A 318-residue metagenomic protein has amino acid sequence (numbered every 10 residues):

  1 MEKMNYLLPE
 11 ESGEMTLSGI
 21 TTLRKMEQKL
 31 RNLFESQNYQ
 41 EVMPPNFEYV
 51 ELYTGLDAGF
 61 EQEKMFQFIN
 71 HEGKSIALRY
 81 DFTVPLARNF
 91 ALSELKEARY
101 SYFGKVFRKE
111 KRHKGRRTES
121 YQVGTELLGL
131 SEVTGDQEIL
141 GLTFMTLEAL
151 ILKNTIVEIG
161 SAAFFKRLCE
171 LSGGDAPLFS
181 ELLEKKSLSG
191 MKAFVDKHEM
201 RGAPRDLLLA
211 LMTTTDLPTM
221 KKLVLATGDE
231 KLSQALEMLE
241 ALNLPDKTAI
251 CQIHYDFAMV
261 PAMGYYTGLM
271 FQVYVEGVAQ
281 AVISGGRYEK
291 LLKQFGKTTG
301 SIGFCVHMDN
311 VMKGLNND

Functional and structural regions predicted by a protein language model:
M1-R79, V84, Q137: TRNA-binding/sensing appendages of the translation machinery
G19-Q37, E48-Y49, D81-E94, S101-L152 (+1 more regions): Positively charged, Gly/Ser-enriched RNA/tRNA-binding surfaces
V42, E158, H254-D256: General small-molecule cofactor/ligand-binding pocket signal
P44-Q62, G160-E170, M259-T267: Beta-rich nucleic-acid/ligand-interaction surfaces
K64-N70, G174-V195: Acidic, His- and aromatic-enriched active-site or binding-groove loops in soluble protein domains that engage sugars
Q67-L78, E181-E184, A281-G286: Short, basic, helix/turn surface patches
S161, K186-G190, D216: Short, solvent-exposed helix-helix connector turns and helix-capping sites enriched in acidic/polar residues
